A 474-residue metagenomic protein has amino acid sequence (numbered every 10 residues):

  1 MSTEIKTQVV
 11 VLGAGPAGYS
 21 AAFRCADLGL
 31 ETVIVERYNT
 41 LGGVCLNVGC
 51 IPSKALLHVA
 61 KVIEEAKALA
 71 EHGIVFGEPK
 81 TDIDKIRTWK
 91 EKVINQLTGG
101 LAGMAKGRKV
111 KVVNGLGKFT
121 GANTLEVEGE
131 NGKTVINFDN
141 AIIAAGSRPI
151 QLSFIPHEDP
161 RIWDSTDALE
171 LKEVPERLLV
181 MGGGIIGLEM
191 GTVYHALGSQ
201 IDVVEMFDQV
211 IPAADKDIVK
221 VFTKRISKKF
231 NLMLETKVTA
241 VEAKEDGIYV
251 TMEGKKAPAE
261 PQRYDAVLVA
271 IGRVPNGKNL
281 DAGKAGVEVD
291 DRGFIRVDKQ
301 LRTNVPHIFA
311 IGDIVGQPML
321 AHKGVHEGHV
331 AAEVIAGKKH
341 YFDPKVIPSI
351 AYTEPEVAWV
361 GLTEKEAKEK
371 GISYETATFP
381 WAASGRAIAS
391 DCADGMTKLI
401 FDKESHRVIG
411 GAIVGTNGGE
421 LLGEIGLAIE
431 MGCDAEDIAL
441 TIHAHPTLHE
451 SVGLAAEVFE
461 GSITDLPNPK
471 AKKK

Functional and structural regions predicted by a protein language model:
S2-T7, A17, F23-E31, E36-V174 (+8 more regions): Glycine-rich flavin
V10-A21, A26-Y38, V44, I51 (+4 more regions): Flexible, glycine-rich terminal cap/loop adjacent to redox cofactors in electron-transfer oxidoreductases
V10-L12, G117, I136-G146, V180-M181 (+2 more regions): Short hydrophobic core segments
G13-G18, G146, G182-G187, G272 (+3 more regions): Conserved phosphate-binding and hydrolysis motifs of nucleotide-dependent enzymes
C50, A145-Q200, V204, L232 (+3 more regions): Glycine-rich dinucleotide-binding loop and its adjacent helix/turn
E158-P175, P261-I335: FAD-site-proximal beta/loop scaffold in flavoenzymes
